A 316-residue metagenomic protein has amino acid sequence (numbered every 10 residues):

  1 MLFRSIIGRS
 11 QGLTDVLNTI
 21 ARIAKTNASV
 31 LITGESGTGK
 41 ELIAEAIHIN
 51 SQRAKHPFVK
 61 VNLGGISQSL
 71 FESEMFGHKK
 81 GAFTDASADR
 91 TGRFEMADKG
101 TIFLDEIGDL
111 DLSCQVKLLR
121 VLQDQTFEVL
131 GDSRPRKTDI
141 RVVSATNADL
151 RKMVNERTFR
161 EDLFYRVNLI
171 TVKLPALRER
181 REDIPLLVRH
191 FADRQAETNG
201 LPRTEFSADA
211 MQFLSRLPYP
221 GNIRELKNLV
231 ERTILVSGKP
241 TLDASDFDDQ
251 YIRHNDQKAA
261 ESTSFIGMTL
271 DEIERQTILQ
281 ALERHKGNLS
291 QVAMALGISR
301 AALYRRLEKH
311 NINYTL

Functional and structural regions predicted by a protein language model:
F3, R9-T14, K25, S51-H56 (+4 more regions): Nucleotide-binding/hydrolysis machinery
S5, G12, N18-D85, E95-D111 (+2 more regions): Conserved post-Walker A coupling segment in P-loop NTPases
V16, T38, V61, M75 (+13 more regions): Conserved RecA-like P-loop NTPase ATPase core
V30, F58, F127, I140-V143: Hydrophobic/aliphatic anchor position in the core parallel beta-sheet of P-loop NTPase nucleotide-binding domains
A86-D89, V116-R136, A145: Substrate-gripping "pore-loop 1 plus following alpha2 helix"
D98-T101, D139-V143: Loop/turn-to-beta-strand initiation segments
V116, R120, E128, Y165 (+2 more regions): Base-recognition residues in the alpha-helical recognition helix of bacterial helix-turn-helix
S264-L316: Bacterial C-terminal helix-turn-helix
